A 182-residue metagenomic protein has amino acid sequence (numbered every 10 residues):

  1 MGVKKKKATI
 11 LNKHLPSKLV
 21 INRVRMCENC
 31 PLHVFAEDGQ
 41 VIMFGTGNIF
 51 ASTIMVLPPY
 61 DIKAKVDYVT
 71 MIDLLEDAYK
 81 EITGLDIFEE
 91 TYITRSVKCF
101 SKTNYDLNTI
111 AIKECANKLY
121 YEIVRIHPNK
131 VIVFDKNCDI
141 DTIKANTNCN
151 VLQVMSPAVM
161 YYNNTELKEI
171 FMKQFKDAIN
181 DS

Functional and structural regions predicted by a protein language model:
G2-S182: A polyanion-binding, active-site-adjacent surface
